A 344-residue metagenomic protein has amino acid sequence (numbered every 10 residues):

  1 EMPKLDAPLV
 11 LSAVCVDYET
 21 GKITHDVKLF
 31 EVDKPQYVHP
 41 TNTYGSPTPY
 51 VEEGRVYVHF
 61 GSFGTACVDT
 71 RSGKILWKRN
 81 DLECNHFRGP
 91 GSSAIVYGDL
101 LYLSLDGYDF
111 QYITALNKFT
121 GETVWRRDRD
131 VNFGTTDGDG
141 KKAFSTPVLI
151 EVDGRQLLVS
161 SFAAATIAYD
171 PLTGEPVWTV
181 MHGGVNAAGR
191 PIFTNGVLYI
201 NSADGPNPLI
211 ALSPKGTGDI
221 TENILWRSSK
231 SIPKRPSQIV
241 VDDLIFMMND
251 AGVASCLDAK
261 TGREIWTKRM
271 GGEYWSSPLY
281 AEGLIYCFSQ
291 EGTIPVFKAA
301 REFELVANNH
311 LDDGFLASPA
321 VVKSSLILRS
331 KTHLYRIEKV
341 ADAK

Functional and structural regions predicted by a protein language model:
E1-K344: Noncatalytic, solvent-exposed loop/strand surfaces of beta-propeller-type extracellular/periplasmic domains
